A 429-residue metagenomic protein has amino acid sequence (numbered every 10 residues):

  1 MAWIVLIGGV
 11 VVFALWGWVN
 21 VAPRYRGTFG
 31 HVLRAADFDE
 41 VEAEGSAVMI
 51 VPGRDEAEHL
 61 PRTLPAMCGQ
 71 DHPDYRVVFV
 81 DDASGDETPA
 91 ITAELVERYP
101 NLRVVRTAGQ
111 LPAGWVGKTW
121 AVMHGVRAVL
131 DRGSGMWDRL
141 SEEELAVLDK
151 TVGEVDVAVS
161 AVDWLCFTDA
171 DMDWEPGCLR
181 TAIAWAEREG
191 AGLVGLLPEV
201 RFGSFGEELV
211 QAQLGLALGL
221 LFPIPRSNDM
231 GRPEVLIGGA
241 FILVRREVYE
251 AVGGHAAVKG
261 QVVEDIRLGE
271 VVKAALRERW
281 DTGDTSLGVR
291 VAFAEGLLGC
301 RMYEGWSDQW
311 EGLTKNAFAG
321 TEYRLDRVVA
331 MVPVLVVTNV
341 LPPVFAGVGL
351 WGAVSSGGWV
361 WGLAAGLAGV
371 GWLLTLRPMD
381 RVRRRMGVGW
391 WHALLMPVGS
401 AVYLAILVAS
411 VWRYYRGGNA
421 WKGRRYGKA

Functional and structural regions predicted by a protein language model:
M1-V41, E208, A212, I224: N-terminal membrane-anchoring/stem segments of glycan-assembly enzymes
L15-G17, Y25, R106-V129, T181-E250 (+3 more regions): Long helical/loop segments within the catalytic core of UDP-sugar-dependent glycosyltransferases, especially the large
T28-R34, E56-G69: Short, well-formed alpha-helical segments that are part of the catalytic scaffolds of diverse glycosyltransferases
G45-V48, R76: Cell-envelope/extracellular polymer assembly enzymes that use nucleotide-activated donors
L64-L111, R132: Acidic donor-binding segment of Leloir-type glycosyltransferases
E87, D163-W185: Acidic donor-binding/catalytic loop of UDP-sugar-dependent glycosyltransferases, especially processive GT2
A186, L193-L220, E250, H255-R327 (+1 more regions): Catalytic donor/gating beta->alpha subdomain of glycosyltransferases that bind UDP-sugars
A330-R416: Membrane-embedded multi-pass helical conduit in multi-pass membrane proteins, especially envelope-biosynthetic
